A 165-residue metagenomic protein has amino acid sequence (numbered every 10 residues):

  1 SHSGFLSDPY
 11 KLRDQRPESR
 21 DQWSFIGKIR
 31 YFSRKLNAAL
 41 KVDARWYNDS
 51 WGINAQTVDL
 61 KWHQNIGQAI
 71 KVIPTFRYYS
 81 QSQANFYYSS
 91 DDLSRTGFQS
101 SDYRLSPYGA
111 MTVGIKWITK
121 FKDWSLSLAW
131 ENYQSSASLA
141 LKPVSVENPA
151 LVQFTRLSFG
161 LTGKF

Functional and structural regions predicted by a protein language model:
S1-S3, D49-A55, Q81-Y87, S135-L141 (+1 more regions): Outer-membrane beta-barrel proteins
P9-R16, A44-N48, G97-R104, K142-P149: Extracellular loop and loop/strand-boundary signature of outer-membrane beta-barrel proteins
S19-F25, N54-Q56, P107-M111, L151-L157: Residues that define the transmembrane beta-barrel architecture of outer-membrane proteins
F25-G27, Y31, V42-W46, V58-L60 (+2 more regions): Transmembrane beta-barrel strands of outer-membrane/channel proteins
R34-L36, G67-A69, F121-W124, K164: Outer-membrane beta-barrel channels and translocator barrels
A38-V42, Q56, V72-F76, V113 (+2 more regions): Transmembrane beta-strands of outer-membrane beta-barrel proteins
I73-K122, L139-V144: Outer-membrane beta-barrel translocator/channel fold
W117, F121, V152-F165: Outer-membrane beta-barrel "beta-signal"
